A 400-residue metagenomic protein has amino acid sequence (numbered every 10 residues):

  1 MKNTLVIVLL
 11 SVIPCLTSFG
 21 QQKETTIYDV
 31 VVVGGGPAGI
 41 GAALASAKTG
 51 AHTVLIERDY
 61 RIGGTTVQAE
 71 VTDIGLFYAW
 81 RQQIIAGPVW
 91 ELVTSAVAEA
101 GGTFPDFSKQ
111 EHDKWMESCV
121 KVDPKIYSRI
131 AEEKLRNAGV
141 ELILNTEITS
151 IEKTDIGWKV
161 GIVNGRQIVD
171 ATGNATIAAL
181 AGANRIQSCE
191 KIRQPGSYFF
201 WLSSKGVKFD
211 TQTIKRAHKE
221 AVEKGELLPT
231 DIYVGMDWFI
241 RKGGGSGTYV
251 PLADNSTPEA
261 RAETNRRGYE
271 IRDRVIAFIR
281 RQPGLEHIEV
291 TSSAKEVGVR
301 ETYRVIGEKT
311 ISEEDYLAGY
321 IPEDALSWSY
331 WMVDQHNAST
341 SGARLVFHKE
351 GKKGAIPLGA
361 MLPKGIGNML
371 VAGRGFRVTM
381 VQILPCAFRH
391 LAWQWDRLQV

Functional and structural regions predicted by a protein language model:
M1-L5: Positively charged n-region of N-terminal signal peptides that target proteins for export
V6-C15: Bacterial N-terminal signal peptides
S18-G20: Boundary at the C-terminal end of the N-terminal hydrophobic targeting segment
E24-G36: Beta1/beta-strand and adjacent pyrophosphate-binding region of the FAD-binding site in flavoprotein oxidoreductases
G39: N-terminal Rossmann-fold NAD(P) dinucleotide-binding loop
A51-H52, E57-S150, T154, I186 (+1 more regions): Conserved N-terminal/central alpha/beta ligand/cofactor-binding core
T65, S128, V163-Q167, T172-L398: Flavin (FAD/FMN)-binding glycine-rich loop and adjacent Rossmann-like elements that form
E152-V163: Conserved beta-strand-loop-beta-strand element in the redox core of flavoprotein oxidoreductases
